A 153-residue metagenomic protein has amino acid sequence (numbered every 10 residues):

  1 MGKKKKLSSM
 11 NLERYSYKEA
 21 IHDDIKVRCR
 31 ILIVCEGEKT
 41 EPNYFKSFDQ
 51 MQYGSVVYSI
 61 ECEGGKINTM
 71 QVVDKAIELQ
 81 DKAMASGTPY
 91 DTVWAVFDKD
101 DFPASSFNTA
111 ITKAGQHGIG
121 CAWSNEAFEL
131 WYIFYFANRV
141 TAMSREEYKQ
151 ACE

Functional and structural regions predicted by a protein language model:
G2-A85: RecA-like P-loop NTPase motor core
L32-V34, G87-F102: Acidic beta-strand-to-loop metal/phosphate-binding motif
E38-T40, D100-F102, A127-E129: Conserved nucleotide-binding/hydrolysis micro-motifs of P-loop NTPases
F45, A95, E129: A residue-level signal for conserved active-site and pocket-lining positions in enzyme catalytic cores
G54-V57, Y90, G118: A generic structural signal for alpha->beta connector loops
G64-T69, F97-S105: Acidic, metal-coordinating catalytic cores used for nucleic-acid/nucleotide bond scission and strand-transfer chemistry
A83-P89, P103, I111-A114: Short, charge-rich binding segments
S105-E153: Activity-critical C-terminal alpha-helical subdomain
